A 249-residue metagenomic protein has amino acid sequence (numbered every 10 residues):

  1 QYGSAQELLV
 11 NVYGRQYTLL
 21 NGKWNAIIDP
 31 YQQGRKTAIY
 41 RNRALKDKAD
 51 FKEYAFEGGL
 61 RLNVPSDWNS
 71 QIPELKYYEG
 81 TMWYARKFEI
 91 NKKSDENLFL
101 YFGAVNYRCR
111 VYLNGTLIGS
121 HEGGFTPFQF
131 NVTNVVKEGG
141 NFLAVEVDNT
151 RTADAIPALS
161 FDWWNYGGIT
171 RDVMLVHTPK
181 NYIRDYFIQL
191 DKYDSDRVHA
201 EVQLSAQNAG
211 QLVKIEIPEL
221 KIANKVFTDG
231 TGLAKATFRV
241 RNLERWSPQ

Functional and structural regions predicted by a protein language model:
Q1-Q249: Secreted/periplasmic carbohydrate-active enzymes, especially glycoside hydrolases
